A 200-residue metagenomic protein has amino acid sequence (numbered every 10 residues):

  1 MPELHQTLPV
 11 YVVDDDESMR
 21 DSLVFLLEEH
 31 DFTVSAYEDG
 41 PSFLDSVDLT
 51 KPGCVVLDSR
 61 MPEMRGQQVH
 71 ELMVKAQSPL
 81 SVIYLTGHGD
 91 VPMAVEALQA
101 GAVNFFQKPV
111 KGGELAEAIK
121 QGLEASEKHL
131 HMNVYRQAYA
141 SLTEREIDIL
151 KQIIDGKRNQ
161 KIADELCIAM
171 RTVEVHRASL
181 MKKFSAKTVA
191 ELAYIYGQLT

Functional and structural regions predicted by a protein language model:
Q6-M19, L23-L27, G40, V55-D58 (+1 more regions): Conserved acidic segment of CheY-like receiver
A36-C54: Acidic, metal-coordinating helix/loop segments flanking the phosphotransfer/catalytic sites of two-component signaling
E38-D39, M64-V69: Acidic catalytic/metal-coordinating carboxylates
M61: Receiver (REC) domain active-site loop signature in two-component systems and cognate sites in sensor histidine kinases
D90-P92, V110-I119, E165: C-terminal output helix
M181-T200: Basic, Lys/Arg-enriched C-terminal extension of HTH/homeodomain DNA-binding domains
